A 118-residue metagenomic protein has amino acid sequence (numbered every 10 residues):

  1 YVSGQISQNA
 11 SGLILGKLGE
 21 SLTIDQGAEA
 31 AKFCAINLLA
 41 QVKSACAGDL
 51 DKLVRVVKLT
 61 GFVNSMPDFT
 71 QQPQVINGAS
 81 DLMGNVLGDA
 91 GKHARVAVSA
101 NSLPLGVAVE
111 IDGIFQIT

Functional and structural regions predicted by a protein language model:
Y1-T118: Short, polar/acidic, helix-capping and beta-turn segments at strand->helix junctions that line the mouths
